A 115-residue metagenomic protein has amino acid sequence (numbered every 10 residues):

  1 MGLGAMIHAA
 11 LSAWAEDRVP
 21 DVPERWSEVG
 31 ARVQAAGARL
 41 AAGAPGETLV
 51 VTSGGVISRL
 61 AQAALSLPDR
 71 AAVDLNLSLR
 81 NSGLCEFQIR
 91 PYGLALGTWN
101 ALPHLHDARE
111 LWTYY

Functional and structural regions predicted by a protein language model:
M1-R32: Phosphate-handling substructures
G2-A5, E47-V51: Short acidic/polar alpha-helix capping motifs at helix-coil junctions
S27, A42-E47, Q62-Y115: Acidic, low-complexity terminal tails and accessory targeting/binding regions of phosphate-metabolizing enzymes
A31, V51-T52: Short beta-strand scaffold positions
R32-A35, R70: Short, conserved clusters of charged catalytic residues that mark active-site and nucleotide-handling motifs
Q34-A42: Generic structural signal for well-ordered alpha-helical scaffold segments
S58-R59: Alpha-helical elements of the RecA-like P-loop NTPase motor core of helicases
